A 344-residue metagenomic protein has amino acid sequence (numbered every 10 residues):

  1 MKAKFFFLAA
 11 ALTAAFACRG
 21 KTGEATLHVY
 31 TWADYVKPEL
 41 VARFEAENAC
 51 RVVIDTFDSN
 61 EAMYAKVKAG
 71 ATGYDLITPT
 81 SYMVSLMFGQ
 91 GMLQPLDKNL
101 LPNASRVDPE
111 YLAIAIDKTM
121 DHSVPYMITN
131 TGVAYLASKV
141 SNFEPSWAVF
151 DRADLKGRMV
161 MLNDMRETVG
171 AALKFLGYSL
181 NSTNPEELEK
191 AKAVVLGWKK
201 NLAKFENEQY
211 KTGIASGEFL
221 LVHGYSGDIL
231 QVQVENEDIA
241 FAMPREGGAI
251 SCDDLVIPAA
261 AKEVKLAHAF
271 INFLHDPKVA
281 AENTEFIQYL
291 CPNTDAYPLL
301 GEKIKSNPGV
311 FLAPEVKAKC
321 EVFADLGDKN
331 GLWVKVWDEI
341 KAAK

Functional and structural regions predicted by a protein language model:
G20-M87: Early extracytoplasmic/lumenal segment of secretory-pathway proteins
G73, T78-E218: Extracytoplasmic ligand-binding site segments that recognize negatively charged/polar headgroups
M83-L86, A215, L221-D238: A ligand-binding cleft/hinge motif common to bilobed small-molecule-binding domains
F88-L96, D117-D121, Q231-M243, E302-P308: Ligand-binding "clamshell"
T129, L188-G197, E235-A259: Periplasmic-binding protein-like
G132-K139, K174-F175, S251-E263, I271-L274 (+1 more regions): A bilobed periplasmic-binding-protein/Venus flytrap-type ligand-binding module shared by bacterial periplasmic
P258-A318: Mature extracytoplasmic/periplasmic domains
P314-K344: Conserved C-terminal helix/tail region of periplasmic/extracytoplasmic solute-binding proteins
